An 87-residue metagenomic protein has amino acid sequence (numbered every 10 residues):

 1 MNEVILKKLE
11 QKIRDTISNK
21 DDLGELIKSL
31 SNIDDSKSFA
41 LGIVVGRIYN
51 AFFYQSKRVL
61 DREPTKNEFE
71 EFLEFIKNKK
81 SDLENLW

Functional and structural regions predicted by a protein language model:
M1-K28: Short terminal alpha-helical segments
I27-D35: Short, charged, low-complexity loops and linkers
D35-P64: Amphipathic protein-protein interaction modules
K57-W87: Charged low-complexity stretches with an acidic bias
